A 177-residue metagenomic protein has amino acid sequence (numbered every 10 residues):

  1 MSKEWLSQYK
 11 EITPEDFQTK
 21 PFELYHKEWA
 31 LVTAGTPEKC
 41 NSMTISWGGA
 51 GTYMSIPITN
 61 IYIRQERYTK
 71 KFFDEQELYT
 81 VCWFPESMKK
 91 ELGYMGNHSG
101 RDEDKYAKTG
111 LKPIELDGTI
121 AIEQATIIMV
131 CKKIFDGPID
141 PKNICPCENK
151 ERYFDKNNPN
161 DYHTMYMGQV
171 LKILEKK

Functional and structural regions predicted by a protein language model:
M1-K177: Basic, polyanion-binding surface patches
